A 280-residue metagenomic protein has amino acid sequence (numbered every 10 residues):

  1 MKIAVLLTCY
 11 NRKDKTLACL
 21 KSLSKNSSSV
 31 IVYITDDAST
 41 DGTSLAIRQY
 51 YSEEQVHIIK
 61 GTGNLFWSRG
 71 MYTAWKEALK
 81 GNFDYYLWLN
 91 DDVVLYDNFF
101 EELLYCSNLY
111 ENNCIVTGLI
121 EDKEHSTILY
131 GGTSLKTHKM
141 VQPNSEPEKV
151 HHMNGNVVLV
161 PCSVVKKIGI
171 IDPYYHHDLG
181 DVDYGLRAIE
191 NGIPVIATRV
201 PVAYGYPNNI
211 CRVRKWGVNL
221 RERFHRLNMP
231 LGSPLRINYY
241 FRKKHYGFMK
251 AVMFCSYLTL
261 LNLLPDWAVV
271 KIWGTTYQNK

Functional and structural regions predicted by a protein language model:
K21-V30: Short, acidic, metal-binding catalytic loop of nucleotide-sugar glycosyltransferases
D36-L45: A conserved acidic beta->alpha catalytic loop
G61-G81: Glycine-rich, basic loop-to-helix element that forms the pyrophosphate-binding segment of sugar-nucleotide handling
F83-V94: Short beta-strand-to-loop acidic/aromatic patch adjacent to the donor-nucleotide binding site
V94-Y130: Conserved donor NDP-sugar-binding/catalytic core segment of glycosyltransferases
M140-V160, R226: A recurrent flexible, glycine/aromatic-enriched loop bordering the glycosyltransferase active site that acts as
V158-V160, V164-G169, Y174-Y204: A short, conserved alpha-helix in the catalytic core of glycosyltransferases
I210-K280: Non-catalytic, C-terminal membrane-associated alpha-helical segments of glycosyltransferases
